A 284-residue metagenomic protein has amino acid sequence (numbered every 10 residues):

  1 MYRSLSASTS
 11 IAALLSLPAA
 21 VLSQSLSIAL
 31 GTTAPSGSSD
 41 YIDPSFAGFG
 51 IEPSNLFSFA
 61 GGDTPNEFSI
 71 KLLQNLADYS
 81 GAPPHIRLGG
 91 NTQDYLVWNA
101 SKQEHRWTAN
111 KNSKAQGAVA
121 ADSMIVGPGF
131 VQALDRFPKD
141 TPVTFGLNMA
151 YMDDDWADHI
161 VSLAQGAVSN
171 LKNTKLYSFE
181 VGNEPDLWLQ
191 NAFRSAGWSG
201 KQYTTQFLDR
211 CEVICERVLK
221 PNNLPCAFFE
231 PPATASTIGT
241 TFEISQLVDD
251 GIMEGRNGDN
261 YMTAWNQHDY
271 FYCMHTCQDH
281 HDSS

Functional and structural regions predicted by a protein language model:
Y2-V181, D186-W188, F193-T240, R256-N260: Non-catalytic accessory regions flanking glycosidase/transglycosidase catalytic cores in CAZymes
L224, I238-G239, I244-Y270, S284: Catalytic-core regions of glycoside hydrolase
Y272-S284: Glycoside hydrolase catalytic-domain groove-lining segments
